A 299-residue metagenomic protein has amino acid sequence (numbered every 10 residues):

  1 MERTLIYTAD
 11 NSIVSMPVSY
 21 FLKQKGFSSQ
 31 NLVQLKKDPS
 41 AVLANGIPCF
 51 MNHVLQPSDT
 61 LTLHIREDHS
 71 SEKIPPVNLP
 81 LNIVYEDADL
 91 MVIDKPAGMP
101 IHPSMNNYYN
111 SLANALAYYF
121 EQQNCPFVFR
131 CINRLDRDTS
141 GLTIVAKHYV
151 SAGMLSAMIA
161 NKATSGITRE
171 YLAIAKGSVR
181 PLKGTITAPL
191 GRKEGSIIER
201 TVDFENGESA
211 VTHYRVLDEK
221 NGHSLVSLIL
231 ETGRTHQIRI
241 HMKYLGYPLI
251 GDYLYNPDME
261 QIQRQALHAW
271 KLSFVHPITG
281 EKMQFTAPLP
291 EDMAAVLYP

Functional and structural regions predicted by a protein language model:
M1-P299: RNA pseudouridine synthases
